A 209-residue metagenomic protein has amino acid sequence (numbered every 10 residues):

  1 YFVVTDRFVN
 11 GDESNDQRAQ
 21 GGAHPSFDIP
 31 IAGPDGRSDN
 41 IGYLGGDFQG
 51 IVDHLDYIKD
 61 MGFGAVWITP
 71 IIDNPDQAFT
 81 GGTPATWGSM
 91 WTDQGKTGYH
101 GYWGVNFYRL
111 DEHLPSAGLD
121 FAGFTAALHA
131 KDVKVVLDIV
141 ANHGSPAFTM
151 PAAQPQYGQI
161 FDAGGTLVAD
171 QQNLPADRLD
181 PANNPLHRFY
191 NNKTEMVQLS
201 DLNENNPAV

Functional and structural regions predicted by a protein language model:
Y1: GGW-centered surface loops in extracellular recognition modules
D6-V209: Substrate-binding/active-site clefts of carbohydrate-active enzymes
